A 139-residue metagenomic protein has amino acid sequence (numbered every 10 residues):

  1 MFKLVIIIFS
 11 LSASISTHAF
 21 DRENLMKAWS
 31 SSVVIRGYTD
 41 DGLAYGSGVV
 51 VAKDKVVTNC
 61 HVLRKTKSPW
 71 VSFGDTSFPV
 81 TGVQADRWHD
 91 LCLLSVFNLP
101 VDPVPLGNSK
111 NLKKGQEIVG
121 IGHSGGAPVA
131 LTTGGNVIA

Functional and structural regions predicted by a protein language model:
M1-V5: Bacterial N-terminal signal peptides that target proteins for export
I6, S10-L11, S16-A44: Protease-domain processing segments flanking chymotrypsin-fold serine proteases, especially trypsin-like
S16-H18, S47, K53, L93 (+1 more regions): Generic detector of isolated residues embedded in canonical secondary-structure elements
A19, K27, V50, G82-A85: Polar/charged, compositionally biased leader and regulatory segments
S32-V34, D41-Y45, A52-A130: Conserved active-site neighborhood of the chymotrypsin/trypsin-like protease fold
L131-A139: Short, compositionally biased
